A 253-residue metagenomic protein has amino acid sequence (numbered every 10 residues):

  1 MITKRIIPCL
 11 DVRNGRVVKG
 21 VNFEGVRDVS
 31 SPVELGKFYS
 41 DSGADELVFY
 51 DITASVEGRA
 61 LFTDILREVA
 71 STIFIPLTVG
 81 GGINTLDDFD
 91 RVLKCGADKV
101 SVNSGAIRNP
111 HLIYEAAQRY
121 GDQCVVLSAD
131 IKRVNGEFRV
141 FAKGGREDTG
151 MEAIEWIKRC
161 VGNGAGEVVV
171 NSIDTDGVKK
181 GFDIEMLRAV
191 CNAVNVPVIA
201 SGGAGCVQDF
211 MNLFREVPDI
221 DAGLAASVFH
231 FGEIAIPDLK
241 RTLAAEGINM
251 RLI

Functional and structural regions predicted by a protein language model:
R5-C9, E46, F74-T78, K99-S101 (+5 more regions): Structural preference for beta-strand elements that scaffold enzyme active sites
D11, Y39, L47, V79 (+6 more regions): Conserved, mostly hydrophobic/aromatic
V12-N14, V18-K19, A97-V170, D174-T175: Conserved anion-binding
E46-D64, S104, V169-K180: Glycine-rich, proline-tolerant flexible connector loops at the mouths of alpha/beta enzymes
T53, L61-Y120: Glycine/small-residue-rich loop that forms an oxyanion/phosphate-binding "nest" at active or ligand-binding sites
E57-T78, E115-D130, K180-G205, G247-I248: Alpha-helix-loop-beta-strand connector modules within alpha/beta enzyme cores
L77-G96, E185-I220: Catalytic cores of alpha/beta
R91-L112, S172-G177, A200-V207, E216-P237: Glycine-rich phosphate-binding active-site loops on the catalytic face of alpha/beta enzymes
